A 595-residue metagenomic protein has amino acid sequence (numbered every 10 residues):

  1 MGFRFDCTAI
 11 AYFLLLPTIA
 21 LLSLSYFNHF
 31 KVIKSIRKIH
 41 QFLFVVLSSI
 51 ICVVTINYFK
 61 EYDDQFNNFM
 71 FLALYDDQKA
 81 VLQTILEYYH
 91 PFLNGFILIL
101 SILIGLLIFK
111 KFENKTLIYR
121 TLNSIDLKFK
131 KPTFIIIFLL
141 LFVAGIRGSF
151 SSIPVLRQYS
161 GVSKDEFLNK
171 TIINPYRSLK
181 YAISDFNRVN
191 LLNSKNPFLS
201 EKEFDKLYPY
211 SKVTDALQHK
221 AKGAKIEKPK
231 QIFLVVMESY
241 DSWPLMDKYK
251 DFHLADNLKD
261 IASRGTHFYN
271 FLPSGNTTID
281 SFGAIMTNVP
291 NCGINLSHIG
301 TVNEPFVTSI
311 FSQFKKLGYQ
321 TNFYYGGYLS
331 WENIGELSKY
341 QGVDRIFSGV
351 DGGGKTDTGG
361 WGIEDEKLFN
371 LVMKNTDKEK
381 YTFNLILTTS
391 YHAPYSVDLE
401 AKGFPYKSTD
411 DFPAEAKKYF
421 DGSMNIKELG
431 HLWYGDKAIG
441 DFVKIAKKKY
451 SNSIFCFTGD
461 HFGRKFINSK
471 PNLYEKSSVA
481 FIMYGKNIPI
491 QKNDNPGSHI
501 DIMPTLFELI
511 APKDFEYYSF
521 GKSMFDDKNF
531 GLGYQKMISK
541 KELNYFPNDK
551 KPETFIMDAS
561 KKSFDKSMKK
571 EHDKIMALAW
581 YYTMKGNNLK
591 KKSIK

Functional and structural regions predicted by a protein language model:
M1-V189: Transmembrane and membrane-interface helices of multi-pass, inner-membrane envelope-modifying transferases
F30-K34, F42-V45, F138-V143, S151-S152 (+5 more regions): A broad, low-specificity signal for short, low-complexity segments enriched in glycine/proline and polar/charged
K31-S35, L191-E201, I299-V302, F520-G521: Short alpha-helical "patches" and their helix-cap loops
C52-I56, I153, F198, T389 (+1 more regions): Generic detection of intrinsically disordered/low-complexity segments and helix-coil linkers/edges
L72, L156, I173, S178 (+4 more regions): Generic intrinsically disordered, low-complexity segments enriched for polar/acidic and small residues
P91-G95, L199-D205, L385: Long, well-ordered, tryptophan-enriched scaffold segments
D165, I172-A221, K228, S263 (+2 more regions): The feature marks either
Y208-K595: Solvent-exposed soluble domains appended to multi-pass membrane proteins
